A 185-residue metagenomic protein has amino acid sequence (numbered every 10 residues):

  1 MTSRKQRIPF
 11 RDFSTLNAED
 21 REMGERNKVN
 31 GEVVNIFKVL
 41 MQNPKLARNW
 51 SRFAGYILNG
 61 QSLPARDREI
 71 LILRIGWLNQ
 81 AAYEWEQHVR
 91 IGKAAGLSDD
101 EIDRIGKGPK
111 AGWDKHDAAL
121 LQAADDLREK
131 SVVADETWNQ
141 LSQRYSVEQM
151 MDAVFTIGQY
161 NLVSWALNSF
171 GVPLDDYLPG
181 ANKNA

Functional and structural regions predicted by a protein language model:
M1-A185: Hydrophobic alpha-helical segments
